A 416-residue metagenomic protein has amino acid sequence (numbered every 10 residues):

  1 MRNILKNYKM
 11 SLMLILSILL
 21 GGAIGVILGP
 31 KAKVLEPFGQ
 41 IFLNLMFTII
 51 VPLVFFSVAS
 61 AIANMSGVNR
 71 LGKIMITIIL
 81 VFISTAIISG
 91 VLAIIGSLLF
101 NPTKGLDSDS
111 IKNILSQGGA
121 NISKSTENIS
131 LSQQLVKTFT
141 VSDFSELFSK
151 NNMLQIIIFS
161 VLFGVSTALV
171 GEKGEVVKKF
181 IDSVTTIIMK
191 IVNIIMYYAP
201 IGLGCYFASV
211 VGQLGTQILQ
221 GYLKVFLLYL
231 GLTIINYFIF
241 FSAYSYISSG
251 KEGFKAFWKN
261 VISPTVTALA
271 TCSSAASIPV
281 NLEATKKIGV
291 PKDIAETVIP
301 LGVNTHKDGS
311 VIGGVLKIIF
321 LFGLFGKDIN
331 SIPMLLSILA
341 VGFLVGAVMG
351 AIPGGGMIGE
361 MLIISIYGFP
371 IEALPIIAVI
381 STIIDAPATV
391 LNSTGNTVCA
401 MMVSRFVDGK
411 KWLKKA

Functional and structural regions predicted by a protein language model:
R2-L5, S11-L16, L20-V26, P30 (+5 more regions): Signature of multi-pass transmembrane helix bundles
V34-L35, G72, F180, T216-K224 (+3 more regions): Membrane-water interface of transmembrane alpha-helices in multipass transporters/channels
L45, I83-I87, V91, L230-I235 (+5 more regions): Hydrophobic transmembrane alpha-helical segments of multi-pass transport and channel proteins
V54, A199-G202, S273-N281, V311-L316 (+2 more regions): Transmembrane helix boundary and interhelical junction motifs in multipass membrane proteins
A63-R70, G105, G171-E175, S183 (+6 more regions): Juxtamembrane helix-boundary/capping and inter-helix hinge elements in multi-pass membrane proteins
G72-L80, L223, I262, E296-P300: Interfacial transmembrane-helix starts/ends
G105, V315-A416: Transmembrane alpha-helical segments and their short flanking loops that form helix-hairpins/helix-helix interfaces
S263-G346, A400, L413-A416: Helix-loop-helix junctions within the multi-pass membrane cores of secondary transporters/permeases
